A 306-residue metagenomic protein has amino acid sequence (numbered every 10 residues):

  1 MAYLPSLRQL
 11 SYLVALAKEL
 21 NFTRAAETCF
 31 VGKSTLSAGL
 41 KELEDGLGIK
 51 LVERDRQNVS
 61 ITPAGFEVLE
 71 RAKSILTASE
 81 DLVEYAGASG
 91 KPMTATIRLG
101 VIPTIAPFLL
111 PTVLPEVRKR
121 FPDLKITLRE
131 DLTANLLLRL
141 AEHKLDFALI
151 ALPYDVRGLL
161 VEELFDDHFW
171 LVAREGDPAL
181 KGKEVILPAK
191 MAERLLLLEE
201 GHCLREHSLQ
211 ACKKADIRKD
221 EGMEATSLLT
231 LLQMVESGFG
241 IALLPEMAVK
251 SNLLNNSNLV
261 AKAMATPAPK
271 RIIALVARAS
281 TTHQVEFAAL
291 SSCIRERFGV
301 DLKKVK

Functional and structural regions predicted by a protein language model:
Y3-L4, S89, T112-E116, T127-A173 (+4 more regions): Short beta-strand-centered segments that line the small-molecule binding cleft or hinge of alpha/beta clamshell
V14-T35: Short helix-boundary/capping micro-motifs
K33-S34, A38, E84, G90-F121 (+4 more regions): N-terminal winged-helix
E44-P63: A short LG(V/I)-centered, amphipathic sequence patch enriched for acidic residue(s) preceding the LG motif
L109, V260-K303: A late-sequence structural motif
L132-L145, I150-A151, G201-V260: Hydrophobic hinge/microswitch elements
R157-E163, D167, G182-E184, L229-A279: Beta-alpha-beta core module
A179-K181, R194-A215, H283-S292, F298-K306: Secondary-structure junction motif
